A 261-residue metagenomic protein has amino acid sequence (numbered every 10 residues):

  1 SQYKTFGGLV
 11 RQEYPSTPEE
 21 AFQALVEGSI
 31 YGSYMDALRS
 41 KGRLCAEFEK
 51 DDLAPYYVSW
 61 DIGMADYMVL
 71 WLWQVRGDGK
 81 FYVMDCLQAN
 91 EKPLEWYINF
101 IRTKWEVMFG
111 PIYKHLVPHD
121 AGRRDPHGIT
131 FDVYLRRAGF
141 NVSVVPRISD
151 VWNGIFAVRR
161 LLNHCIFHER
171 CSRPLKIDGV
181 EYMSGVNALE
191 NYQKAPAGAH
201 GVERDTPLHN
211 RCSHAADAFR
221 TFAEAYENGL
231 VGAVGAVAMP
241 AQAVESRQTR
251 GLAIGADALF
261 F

Functional and structural regions predicted by a protein language model:
S1-K4, V10-R11, V69, V151-L162: Short, Φ-rich (hydrophobic/aromatic) sequence segments
S1-W60: ATPase catalytic-site recognition across NTP-hydrolyzing enzymes
P18, I62-M64, N90, H119: Short, flexible loop/turn elements at secondary-structure junctions
D51-V75: Gly/Thr-rich phosphate-binding beta-strand-loop-beta motif of the actin/hexokinase/Hsp70
G77-L208, E227-A238, A243-F261: Mg2+-dependent endonuclease catalytic cores in nucleic-acid-processing enzymes, primarily RNase H-like
H214: Histidine-centered active-site/metal-ligand motif
T221: Active-site or metal-binding loop neighborhoods of secreted/extracellular toxin and effector enzymes
